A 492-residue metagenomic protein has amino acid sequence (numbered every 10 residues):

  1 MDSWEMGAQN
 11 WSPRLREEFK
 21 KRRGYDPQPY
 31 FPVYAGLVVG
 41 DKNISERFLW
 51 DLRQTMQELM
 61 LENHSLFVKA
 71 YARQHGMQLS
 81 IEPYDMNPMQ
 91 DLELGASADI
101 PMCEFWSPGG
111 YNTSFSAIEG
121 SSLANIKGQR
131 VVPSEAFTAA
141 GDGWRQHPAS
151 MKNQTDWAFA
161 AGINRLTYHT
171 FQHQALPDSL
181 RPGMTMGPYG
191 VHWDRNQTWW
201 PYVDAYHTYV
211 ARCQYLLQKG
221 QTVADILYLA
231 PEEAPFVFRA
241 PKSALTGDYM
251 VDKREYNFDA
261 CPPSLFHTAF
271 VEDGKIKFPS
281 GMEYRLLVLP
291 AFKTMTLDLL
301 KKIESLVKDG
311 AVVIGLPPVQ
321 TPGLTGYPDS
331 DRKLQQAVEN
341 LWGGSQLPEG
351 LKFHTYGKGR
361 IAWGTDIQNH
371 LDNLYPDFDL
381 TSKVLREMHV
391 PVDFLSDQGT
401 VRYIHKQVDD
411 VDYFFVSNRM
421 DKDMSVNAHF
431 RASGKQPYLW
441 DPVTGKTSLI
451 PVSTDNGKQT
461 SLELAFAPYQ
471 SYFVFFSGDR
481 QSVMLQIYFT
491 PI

Functional and structural regions predicted by a protein language model:
D2-P101, W106-I492: Carbohydrate-binding surfaces of carbohydrate-active enzymes
